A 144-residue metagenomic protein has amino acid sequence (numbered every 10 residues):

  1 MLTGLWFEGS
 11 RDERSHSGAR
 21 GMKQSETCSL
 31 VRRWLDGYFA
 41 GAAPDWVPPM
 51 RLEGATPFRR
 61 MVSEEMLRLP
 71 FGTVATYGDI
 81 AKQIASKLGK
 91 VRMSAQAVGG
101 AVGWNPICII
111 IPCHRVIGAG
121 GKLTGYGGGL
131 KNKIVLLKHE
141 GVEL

Functional and structural regions predicted by a protein language model:
M1-V47: Compact structured core domains
A42-L144: Nucleic acid-binding interface residues in structured DNA/RNA-binding domains, emphasizing the DNA-engaging scaffolds
